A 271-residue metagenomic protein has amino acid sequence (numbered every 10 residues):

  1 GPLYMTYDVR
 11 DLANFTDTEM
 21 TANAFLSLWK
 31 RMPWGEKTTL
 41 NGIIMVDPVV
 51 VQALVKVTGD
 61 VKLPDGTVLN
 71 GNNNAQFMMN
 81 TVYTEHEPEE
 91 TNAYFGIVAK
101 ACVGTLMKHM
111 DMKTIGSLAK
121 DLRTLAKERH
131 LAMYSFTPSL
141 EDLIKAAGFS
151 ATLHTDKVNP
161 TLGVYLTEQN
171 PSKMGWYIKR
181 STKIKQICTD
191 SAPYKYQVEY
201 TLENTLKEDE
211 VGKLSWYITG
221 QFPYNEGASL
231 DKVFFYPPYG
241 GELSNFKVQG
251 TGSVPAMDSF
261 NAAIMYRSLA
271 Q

Functional and structural regions predicted by a protein language model:
G1-Q271: Non-catalytic, solvent-exposed segments at the cell envelope interface
